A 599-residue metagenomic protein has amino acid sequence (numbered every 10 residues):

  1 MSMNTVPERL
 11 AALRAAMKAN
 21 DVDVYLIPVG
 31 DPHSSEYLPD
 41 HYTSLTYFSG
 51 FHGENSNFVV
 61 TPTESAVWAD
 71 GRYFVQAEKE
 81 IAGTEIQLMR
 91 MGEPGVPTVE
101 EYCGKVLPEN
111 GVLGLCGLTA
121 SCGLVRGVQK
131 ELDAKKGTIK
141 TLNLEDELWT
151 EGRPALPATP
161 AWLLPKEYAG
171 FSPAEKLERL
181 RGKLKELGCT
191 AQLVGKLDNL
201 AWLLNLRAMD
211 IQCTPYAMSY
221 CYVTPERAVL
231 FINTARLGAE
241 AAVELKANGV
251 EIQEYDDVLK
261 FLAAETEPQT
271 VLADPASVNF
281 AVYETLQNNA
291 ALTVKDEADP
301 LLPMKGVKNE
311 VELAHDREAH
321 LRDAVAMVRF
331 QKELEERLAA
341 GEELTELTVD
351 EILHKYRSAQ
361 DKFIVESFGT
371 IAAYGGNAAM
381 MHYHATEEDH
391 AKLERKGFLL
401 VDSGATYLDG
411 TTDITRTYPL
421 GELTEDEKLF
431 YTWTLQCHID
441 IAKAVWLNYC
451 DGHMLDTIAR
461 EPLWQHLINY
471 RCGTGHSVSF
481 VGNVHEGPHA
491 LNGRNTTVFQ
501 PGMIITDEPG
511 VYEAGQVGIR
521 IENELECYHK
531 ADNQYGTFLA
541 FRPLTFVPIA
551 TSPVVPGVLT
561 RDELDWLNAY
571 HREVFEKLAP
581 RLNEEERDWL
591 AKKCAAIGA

Functional and structural regions predicted by a protein language model:
M1-A599: Active-site neighborhoods and metal-handling regions in enzymes and metal-associated proteins
